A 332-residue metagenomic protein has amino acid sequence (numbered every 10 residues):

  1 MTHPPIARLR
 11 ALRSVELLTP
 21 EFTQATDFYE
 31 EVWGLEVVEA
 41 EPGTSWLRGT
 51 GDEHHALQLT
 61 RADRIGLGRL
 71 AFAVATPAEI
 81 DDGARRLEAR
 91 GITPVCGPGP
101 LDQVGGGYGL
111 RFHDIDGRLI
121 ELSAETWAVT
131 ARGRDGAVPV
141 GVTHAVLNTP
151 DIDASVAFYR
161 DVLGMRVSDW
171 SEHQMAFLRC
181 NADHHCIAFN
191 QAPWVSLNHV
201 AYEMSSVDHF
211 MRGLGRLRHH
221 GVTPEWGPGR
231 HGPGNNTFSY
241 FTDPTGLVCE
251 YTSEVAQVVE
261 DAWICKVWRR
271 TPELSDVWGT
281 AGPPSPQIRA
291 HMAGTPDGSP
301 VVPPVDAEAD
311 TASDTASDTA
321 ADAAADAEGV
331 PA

Functional and structural regions predicted by a protein language model:
M1-P5, E88-V138, A176, V222-A332: Vicinal oxygen chelate
T2-R85, R90-V95, M292-D306, P331: The feature marks the first
P5-I6, R61, D135-G136, N190-Q191: Short helix-capping and inter-helix turn/linker motifs at the boundaries of alpha-helical repeat units
A7-H54, L101, Y108, L147-H185 (+1 more regions): Core segments of cupin and vicinal oxygen chelate
A11-P20, A62-L87, Y108-H113, G141-P150 (+3 more regions): Vicinal oxygen chelate
A25-E30, L87, G117, S155 (+4 more regions): Conserved active-site tyrosine of GNAT-family acetyltransferases
D27, L57, R69, I80-D82 (+5 more regions): Short acidic, gly/pro-rich beta-turn/loop elements at beta-sheet edges and active-site/ligand-binding grooves
L35-G68, R118-T126, S168-N198, E203-V207 (+1 more regions): Conserved short beta-strand elements that form part of the metal-binding/catalytic scaffold of enzyme active sites
